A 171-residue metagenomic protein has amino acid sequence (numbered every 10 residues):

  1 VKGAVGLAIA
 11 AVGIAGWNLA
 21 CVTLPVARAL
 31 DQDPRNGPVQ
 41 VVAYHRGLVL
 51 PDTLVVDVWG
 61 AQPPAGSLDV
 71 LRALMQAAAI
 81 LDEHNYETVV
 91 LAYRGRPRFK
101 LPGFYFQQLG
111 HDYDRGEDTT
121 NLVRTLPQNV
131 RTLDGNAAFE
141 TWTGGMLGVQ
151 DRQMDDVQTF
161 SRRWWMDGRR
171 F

Functional and structural regions predicted by a protein language model:
K2-C21: Hydrophobic membrane-insertion alpha-helices, especially the h-region of bacterial N-terminal signal peptides
L19-A29: Transmembrane signal-anchor/signal-peptide helices with a preference for the extracytoplasmic
L30-A61: Short edge beta-strands and adjacent turn/loop segments
N36-V39, L71-A73, R98: Short amphipathic alpha-helical surface micro-motifs
V55-D57, T88-F171: Polar/charged, Gly/Pro-rich intrinsically disordered segments
Q62-P64, P97: Residues that cap or initiate secondary-structure elements
A65-E87: Short, non-transmembrane amphipathic alpha-helical segments
